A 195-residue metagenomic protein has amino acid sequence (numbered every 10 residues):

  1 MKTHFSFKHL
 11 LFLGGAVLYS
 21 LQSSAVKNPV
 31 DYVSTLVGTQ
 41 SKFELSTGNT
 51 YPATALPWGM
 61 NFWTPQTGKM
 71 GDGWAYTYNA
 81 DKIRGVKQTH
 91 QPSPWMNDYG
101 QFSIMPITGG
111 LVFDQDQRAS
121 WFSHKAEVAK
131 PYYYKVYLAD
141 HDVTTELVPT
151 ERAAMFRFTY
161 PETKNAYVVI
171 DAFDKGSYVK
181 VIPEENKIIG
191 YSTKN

Functional and structural regions predicted by a protein language model:
M1-K27: Bacterial Sec-dependent N-terminal signal peptides
V26-N195: Accessory carbohydrate-recognition regions in carbohydrate-active enzymes
